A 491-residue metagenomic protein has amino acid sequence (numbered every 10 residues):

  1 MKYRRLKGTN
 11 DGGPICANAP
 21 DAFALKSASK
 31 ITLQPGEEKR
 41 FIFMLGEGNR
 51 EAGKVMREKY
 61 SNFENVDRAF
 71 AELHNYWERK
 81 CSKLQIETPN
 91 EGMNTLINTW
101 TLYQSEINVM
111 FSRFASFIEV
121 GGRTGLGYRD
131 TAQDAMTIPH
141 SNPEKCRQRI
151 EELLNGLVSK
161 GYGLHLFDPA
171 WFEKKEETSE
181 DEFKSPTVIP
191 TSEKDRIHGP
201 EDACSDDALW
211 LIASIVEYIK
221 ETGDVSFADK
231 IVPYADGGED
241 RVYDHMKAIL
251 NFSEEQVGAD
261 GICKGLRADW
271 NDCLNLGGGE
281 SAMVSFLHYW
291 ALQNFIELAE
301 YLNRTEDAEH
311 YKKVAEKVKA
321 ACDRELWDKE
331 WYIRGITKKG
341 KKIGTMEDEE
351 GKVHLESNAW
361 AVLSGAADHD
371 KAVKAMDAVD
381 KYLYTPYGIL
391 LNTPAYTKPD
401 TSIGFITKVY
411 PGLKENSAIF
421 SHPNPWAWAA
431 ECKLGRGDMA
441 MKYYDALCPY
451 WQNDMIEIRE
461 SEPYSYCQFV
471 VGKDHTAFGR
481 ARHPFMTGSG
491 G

Functional and structural regions predicted by a protein language model:
M1-P35, N94-N98, S105: Trp/Gly-enriched beta-strand surface patches
I31-N49, H288-A291: Short Pro-Gly-centered flexible turn/kink motifs
G46-N90: Terminal connector regions
R50-V55, E221-A235, L292-K312, L434: Inter-helical turn/loop segments and adjacent helix faces that build the functional surface of alpha-helical bundle
A71-G122, Q148, E152, F252 (+1 more regions): Low-complexity, Ser/Thr/Pro/Gly-enriched N-terminal "stalk/linker" regions
S116-G125, L166-D206, A235, D260-S281 (+3 more regions): Carbohydrate-binding/catalytic loop surfaces
L126-T131, A135-G261, A282-Y289, S417-A440 (+3 more regions): Aromatic-rich carbohydrate-recognition surfaces in CAZymes
L164-L166, L287-I403, Y444-R480: Catalytic cores of carbohydrate-active enzymes
